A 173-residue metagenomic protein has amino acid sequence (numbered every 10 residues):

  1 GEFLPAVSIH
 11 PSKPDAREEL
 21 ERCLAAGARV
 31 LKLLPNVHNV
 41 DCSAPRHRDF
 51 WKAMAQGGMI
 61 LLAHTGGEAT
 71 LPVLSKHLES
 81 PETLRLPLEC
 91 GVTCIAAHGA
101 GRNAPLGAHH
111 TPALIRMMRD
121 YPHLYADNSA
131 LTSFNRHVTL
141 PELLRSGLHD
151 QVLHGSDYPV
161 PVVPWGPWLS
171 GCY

Functional and structural regions predicted by a protein language model:
G1, L84-L86, V92-R102: A short, flexible N-terminal coil/short beta segment enriched in small residues
G1-K76: Active-site gating/metal-coordination segments in enzymes
F3-V7, L31-L33, L61-A63, C94-A97 (+2 more regions): Hydrophobic faces of well-ordered beta-strands that scaffold small-molecule active sites in alpha/beta enzyme cores
P14-L24, S43-R48, P72-L88, A104-M118 (+1 more regions): Distinct, well-ordered alpha-helical segments
A25-L31, A53-I60, E89-C94, D120-Y125 (+1 more regions): Glycine-enriched alpha-helix->loop->beta-strand junction motifs that scaffold or abut catalytic
W51, E82, G171-C172: Short alpha-helix boundary/capping motifs
A100-Y173: H/E-rich (His + Asp/Glu) clusters that bind or coordinate divalent metals
